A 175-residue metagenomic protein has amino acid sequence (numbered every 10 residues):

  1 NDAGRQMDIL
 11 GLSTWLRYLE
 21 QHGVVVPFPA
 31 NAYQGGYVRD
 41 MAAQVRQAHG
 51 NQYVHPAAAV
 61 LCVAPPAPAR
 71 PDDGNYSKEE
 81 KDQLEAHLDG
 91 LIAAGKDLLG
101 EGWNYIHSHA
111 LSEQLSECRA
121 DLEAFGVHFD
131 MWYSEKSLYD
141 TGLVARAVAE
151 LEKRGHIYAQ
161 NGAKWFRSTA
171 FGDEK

Functional and structural regions predicted by a protein language model:
N1-K175: NTP-dependent nucleotidyl-transfer catalytic core
